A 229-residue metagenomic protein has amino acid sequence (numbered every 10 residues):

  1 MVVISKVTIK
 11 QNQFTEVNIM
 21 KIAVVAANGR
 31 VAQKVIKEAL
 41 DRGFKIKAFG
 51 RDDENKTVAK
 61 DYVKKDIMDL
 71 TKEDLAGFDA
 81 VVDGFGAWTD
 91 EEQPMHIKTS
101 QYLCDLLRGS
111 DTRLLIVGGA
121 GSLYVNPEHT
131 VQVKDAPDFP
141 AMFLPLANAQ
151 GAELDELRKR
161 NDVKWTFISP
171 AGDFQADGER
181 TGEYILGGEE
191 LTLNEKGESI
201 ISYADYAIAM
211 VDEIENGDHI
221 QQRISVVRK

Functional and structural regions predicted by a protein language model:
M1-I19: Short, Lys/Arg-enriched N-terminal segments with co-localized hydrophobic residues within the first ~10-30 amino acids
I22-V24, V81, L114: Conserved hydrophobic beta-strands of the Rossmann-like cofactor-binding core in SDR/related NAD(P)H-dependent
A23-L40: N-terminal Rossmann NAD(P)H-binding glycine-rich loop of SDR-like oxidoreductase domains
I46: Short beta-strand element of Class I
F49-D53: N-terminal Rossmann-fold cofactor-binding loop
E54-S110: NAD(P)H-binding glycine-rich loop region in Rossmannoid oxidoreductase-like domains and their noncatalytic homologs
E91-E179: Glycine-/Pro-rich loop/turn segments that contact NAD(P) or position catalytic residues in Rossmann-like domains
G151, K159-K229: C-terminal substrate-binding/catalytic lobe of Rossmann-fold NAD(P)-dependent oxidoreductases
